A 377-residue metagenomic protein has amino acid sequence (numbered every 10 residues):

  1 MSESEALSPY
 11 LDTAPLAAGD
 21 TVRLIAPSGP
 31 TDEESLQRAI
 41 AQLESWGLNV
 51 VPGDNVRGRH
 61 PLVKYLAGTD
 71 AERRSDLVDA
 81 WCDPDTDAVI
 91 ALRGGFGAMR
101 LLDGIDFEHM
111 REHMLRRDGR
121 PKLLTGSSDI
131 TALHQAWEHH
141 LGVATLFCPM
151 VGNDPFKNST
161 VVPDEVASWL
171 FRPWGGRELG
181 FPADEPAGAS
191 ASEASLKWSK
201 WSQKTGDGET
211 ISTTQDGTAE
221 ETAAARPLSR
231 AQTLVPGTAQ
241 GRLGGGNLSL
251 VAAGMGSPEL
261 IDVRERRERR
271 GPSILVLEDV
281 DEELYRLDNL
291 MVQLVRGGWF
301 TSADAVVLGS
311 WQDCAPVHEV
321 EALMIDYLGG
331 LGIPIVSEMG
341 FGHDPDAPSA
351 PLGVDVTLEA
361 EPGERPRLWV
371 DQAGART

Functional and structural regions predicted by a protein language model:
S2-D85: ATP/NTP phosphate-donor binding region
L24, V89, D129, V251 (+2 more regions): Buried hydrophobic positions in well-ordered alpha/beta secondary-structure cores of metabolic enzymes
P30-Q42, A231-V280: Conserved beta-alpha junction segments in alpha/beta enzyme cores
I90-G104, S127: N-terminal glycine-rich "phosphate-gripper" loop used for MgATP/nucleotide binding and carboxylate activation
I105-A136, H140, A144-V151, L331-I335: Short, acidic/small-residue loops that bind anionic groups at enzyme active sites
G142-S249: Conserved anion/nucleotide-ligand pocket segment
G254-V320: Internal helical hairpin/lid segments
Q293-V295, A305-T377: ATP/nucleoside-binding phosphotransfer catalytic cores, i.e., glycine-rich phosphate-binding loops
